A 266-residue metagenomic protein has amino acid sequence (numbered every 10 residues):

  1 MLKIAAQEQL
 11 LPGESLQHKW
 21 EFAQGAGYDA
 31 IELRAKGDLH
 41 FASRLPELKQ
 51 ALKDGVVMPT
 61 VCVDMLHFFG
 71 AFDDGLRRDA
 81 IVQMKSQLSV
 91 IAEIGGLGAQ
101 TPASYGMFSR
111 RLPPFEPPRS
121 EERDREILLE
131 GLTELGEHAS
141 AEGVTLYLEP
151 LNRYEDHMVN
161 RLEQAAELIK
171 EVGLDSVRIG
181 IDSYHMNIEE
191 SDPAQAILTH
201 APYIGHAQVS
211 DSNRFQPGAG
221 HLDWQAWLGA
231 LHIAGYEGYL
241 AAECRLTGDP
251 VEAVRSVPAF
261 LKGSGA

Functional and structural regions predicted by a protein language model:
M1-G27, G96-L97, V159-I181, H185-A266: Histidine-acidic metal/acid-base catalytic patches
M1-L97, E122-R123, L129, R178 (+2 more regions): N-terminal pre-domain/capping segments
L10-P12, A35-G37, D64-H67, A103-M107 (+4 more regions): Active-site-proximal loop/turn and secondary-structure-junction residues that shape catalytic pockets, frequently
E32, T60-C62, Q100, Y147 (+2 more regions): Conserved beta-strand positions in the central sheet of alpha/beta enzyme cores
F41, S109, D156, P217 (+1 more regions): Glycine/Thr-rich phosphate-binding loops of Rossmann-like dinucleotide-binding domains
R44-G55, G131-L135, A139, A196 (+1 more regions): Catalytic-core regions built around general acid/base machinery
D54-G55, E142, D175, Y203: Structured helix-beta-strand junction loops
G70, D74-R178: Active-site acidic/histidine proton-transfer and metal-coordination neighborhood in alpha/beta enzyme cores
